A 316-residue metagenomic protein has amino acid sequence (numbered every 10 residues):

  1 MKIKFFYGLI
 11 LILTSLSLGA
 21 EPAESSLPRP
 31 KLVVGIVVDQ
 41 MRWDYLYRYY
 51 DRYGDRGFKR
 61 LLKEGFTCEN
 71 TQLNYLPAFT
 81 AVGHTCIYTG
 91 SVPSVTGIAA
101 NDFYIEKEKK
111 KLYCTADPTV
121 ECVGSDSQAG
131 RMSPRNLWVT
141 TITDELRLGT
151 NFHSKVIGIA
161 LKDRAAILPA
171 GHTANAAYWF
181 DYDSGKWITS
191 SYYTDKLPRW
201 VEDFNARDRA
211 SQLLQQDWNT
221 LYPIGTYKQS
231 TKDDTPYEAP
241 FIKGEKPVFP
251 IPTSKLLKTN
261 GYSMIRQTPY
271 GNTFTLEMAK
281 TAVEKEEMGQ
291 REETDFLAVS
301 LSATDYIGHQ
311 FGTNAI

Functional and structural regions predicted by a protein language model:
M1-F5: Positively charged n-region of N-terminal signal peptides that target proteins for export
L11-G19: Hydrophobic h-region of N-terminal signal peptides that target proteins for export in Gram-negative bacteria
G19-S25: Boundary at the C-terminal end of the N-terminal hydrophobic targeting segment
P28, I36, M41, Y53-R56 (+6 more regions): Generic recognition of stable, solvent-exposed alpha-helical segments in well-folded globular domains
P30-R42, L61, I87, L146 (+2 more regions): Beta-strand elements within well-structured catalytic alpha/beta cores of enzymes that handle phosphate/sulfate esters
R42-R48, T71-N74, S127-P134, Y262-P269 (+1 more regions): Second-shell loop/turn segments in exported
L46-V95, K155-I159: Short, structured active-site-proximal loop/turn typified by the sulfatase FGly-forming signature C/S-X-P-X-R
V92-E293, S302-H309: His/Asp/Glu-rich, glycine-adjacent segments that coordinate divalent cations and/or stabilize oxyanion chemistry on
